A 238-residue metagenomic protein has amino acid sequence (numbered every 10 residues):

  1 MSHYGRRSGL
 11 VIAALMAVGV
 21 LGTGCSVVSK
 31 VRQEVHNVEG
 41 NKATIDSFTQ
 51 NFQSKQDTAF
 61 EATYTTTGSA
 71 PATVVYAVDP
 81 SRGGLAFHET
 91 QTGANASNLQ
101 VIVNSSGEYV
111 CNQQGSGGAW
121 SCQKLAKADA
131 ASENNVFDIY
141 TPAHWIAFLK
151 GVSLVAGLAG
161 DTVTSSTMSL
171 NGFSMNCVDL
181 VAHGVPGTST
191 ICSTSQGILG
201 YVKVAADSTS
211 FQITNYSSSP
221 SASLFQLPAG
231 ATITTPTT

Functional and structural regions predicted by a protein language model:
S2-G5, L15-G84, P220-S223, L227-T238: N-terminal leader/targeting segments and the immediate start of mature chains
R7-V11: Short, hydrophobic alpha-helical membrane anchors of single-pass surface/secreted proteins
N51-Q53, V74-S81, Q100-V103, D161-M168 (+1 more regions): Short, exposed beta-strand/loop patches in secreted or surface proteins that constitute
V75-W145, I198-L199, K203, D207-I213: An acidic-aromatic
T90-N95, Q100, S166-A231: Gly/Pro-enriched, hydrophobic low-complexity segments that function as extracytoplasmic propeptides/linkers
Q123-M168, Q226-P228, P236: Solvent-exposed helix/loop surface patches that form functional interfaces
